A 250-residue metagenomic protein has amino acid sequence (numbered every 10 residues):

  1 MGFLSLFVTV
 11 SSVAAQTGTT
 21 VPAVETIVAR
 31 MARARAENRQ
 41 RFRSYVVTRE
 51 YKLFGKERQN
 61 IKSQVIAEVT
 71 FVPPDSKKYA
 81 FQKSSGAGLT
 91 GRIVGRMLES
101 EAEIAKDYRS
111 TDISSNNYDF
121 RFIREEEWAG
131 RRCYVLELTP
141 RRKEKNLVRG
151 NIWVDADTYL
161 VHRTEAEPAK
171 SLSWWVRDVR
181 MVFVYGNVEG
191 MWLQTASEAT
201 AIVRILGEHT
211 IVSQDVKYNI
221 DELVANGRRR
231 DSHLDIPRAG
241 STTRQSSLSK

Functional and structural regions predicted by a protein language model:
M1-T9: Bacterial N-terminal signal peptides
S11-A15: Sec/Tat signal peptide C-region and signal peptidase I cleavage site
Q16-R149, A156-H162, A169-V179, G186-M191 (+1 more regions): Structured extracytoplasmic
T164, T195-S197: Beta-strand-dense domains in secreted/periplasmic systems and polymorphic toxin scaffolds
